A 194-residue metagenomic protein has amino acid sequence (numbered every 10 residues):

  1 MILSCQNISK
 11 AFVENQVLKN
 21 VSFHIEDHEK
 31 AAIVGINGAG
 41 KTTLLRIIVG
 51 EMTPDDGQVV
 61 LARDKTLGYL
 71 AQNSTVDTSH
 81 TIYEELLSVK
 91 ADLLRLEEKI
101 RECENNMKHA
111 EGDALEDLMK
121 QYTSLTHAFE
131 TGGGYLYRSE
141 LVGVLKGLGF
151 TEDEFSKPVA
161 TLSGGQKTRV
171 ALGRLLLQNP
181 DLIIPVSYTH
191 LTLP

Functional and structural regions predicted by a protein language model:
M1-L191: ABC ATP-binding cassette signature C-motif
